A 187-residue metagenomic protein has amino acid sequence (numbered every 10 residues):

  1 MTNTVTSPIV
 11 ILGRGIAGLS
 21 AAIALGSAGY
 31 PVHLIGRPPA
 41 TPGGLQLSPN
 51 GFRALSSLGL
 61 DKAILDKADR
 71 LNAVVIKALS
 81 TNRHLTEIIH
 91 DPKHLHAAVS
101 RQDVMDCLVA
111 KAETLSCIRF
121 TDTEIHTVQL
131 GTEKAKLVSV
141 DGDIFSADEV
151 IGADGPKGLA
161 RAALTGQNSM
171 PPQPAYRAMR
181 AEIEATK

Functional and structural regions predicted by a protein language model:
T2-I9, A24, S48-T165, S169-T186: Conserved N-terminal helical subregion
I9-I11, V32: Conserved hydrophobic helix-helix packing surfaces used for dimerization/oligomerization
G13-I16, R37: Glycine-rich Rossmann-fold phosphate-binding loop(s) that bind the pyrophosphate of adenine dinucleotide cofactors
R14, G44, R101: Charged, low-complexity surface patches
I16-A17, A28: Mobile amphipathic helical/loop "lid" adjacent to a hydrophobic cofactor/ligand pocket
A17, A40, K157: Conserved Rossmann-like nucleotide-cofactor binding loop
G26-G43: Glycine-rich FAD pyrophosphate-binding loop
